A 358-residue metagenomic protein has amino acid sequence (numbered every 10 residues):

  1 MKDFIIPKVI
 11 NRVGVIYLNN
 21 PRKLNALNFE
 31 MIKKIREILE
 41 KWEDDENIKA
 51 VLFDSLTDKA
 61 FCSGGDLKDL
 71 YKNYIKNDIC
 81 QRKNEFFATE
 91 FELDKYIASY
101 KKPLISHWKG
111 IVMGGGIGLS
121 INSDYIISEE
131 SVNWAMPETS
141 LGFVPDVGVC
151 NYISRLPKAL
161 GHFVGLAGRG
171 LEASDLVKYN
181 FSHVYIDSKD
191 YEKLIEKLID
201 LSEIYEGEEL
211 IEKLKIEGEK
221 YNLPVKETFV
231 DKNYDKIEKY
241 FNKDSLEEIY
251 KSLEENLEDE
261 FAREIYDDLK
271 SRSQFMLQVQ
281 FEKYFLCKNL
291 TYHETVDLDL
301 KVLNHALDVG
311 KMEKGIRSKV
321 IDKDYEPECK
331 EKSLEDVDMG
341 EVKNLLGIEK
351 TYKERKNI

Functional and structural regions predicted by a protein language model:
M1-D54, K95-Y96, K356-I358: Conserved CoA-thioester-binding segment of acyl-CoA-metabolizing enzymes
K2-I6, K189-I199, E203-I358: C-terminal alpha-helix plus adjacent terminal tail
F53, D66, L119-S120, D175-L176 (+2 more regions): Hydrophobic/aromatic residues within transmembrane alpha-helices of multi-pass small-molecule transporters
S55-T89, L345: Glycine- (often His-adjacent) and acidic-residue-rich active-site loop that binds/positions the CoA thioester
I75, I79-K83, I127-E130, A135-A159 (+3 more regions): Short, flexible helix-coil linker/hinge segments at the edges of structured domains or between repeats
N84-F87, F91, G114, G170 (+1 more regions): Glycine-rich phosphate-binding loop at the start of an alpha helix
I97-L141, V164, G168, A173 (+1 more regions): Glycine-rich beta-to-alpha active-site loop
G148, R155-E209: Contiguous mid-protein beta-loop-alpha structural module that forms a pocket-lining wall or clamp of enzyme active
